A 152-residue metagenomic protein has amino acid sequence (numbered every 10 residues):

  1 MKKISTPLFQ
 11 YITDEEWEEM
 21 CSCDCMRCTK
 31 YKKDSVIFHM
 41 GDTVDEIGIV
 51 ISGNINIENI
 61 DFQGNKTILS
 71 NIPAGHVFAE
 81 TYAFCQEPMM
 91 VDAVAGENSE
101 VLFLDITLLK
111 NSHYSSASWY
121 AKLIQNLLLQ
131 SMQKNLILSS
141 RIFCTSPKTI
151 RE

Functional and structural regions predicted by a protein language model:
M1-K33, V77-F78, Y82-F84: Cyclic nucleotide-binding regulatory module and flanking cytosolic helices
M1-P7, G53, H113-S116: An N-terminal domain-start capping segment
S5, T13-D14, I106, Q125 (+2 more regions): A structural signal for well-ordered alpha-helical scaffolds and beta->alpha junctions
D24, L69-N126, Q130: Cyclic-nucleotide recognition modules
S35-E97: Cyclic nucleotide-binding regulatory domains
F62, Y114, S140-C144: Short, flexible helix-adjacent loops and helix caps
W119-E152: Polybasic "coupling" helices that flank or enter modular domains
